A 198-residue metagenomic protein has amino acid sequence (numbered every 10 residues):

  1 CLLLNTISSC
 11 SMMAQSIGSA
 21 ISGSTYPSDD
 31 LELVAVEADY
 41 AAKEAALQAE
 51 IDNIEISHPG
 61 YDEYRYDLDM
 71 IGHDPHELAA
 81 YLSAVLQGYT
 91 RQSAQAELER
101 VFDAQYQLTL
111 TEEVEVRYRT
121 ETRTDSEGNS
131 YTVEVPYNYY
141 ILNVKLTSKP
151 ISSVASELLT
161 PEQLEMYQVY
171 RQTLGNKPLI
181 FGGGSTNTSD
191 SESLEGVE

Functional and structural regions predicted by a protein language model:
C1-V197: Membrane-proximal envelope biogenesis segments
